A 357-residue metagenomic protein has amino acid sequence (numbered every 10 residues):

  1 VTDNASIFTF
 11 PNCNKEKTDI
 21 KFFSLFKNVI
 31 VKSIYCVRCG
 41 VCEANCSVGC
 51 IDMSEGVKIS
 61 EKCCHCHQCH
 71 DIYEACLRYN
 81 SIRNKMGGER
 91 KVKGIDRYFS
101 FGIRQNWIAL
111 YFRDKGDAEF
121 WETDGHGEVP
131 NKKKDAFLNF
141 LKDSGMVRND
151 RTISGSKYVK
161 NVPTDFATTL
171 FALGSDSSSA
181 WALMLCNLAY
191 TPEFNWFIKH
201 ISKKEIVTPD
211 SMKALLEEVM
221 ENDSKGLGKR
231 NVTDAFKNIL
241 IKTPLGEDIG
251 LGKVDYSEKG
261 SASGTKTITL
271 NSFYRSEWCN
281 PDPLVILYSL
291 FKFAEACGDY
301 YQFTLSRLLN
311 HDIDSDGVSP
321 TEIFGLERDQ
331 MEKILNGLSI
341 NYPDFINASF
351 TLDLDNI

Functional and structural regions predicted by a protein language model:
V1-N28, E55, N80-N84: Iron-sulfur (Fe-S) cluster-binding modules
L25, S47, C69, A75 (+1 more regions): Extended, charged low-complexity segments that frequently continue into or abut oligomerization scaffolds
V41-K58, C64, Q68-K85: Iron-sulfur cluster-binding cysteine motifs and their immediate structural context in ferredoxin-like electron-transfer
I51, L77-R78, K142-R151, L240-K266 (+1 more regions): A short, conserved structural fragment
Y79-V207, E218, F350-N356: Short, amphipathic alpha-helical interface elements at domain boundaries that mediate macromolecular binding
Y111-G127, F194-T233, G298-E322: Short acidic, hydrophobic short linear motifs in intrinsically disordered regions
G127-D143, S224-I249, V318-L338: Short amphipathic alpha-helical interaction segments
E205-S272: Hydrophobic, aromatic-enriched interface-forming segments
